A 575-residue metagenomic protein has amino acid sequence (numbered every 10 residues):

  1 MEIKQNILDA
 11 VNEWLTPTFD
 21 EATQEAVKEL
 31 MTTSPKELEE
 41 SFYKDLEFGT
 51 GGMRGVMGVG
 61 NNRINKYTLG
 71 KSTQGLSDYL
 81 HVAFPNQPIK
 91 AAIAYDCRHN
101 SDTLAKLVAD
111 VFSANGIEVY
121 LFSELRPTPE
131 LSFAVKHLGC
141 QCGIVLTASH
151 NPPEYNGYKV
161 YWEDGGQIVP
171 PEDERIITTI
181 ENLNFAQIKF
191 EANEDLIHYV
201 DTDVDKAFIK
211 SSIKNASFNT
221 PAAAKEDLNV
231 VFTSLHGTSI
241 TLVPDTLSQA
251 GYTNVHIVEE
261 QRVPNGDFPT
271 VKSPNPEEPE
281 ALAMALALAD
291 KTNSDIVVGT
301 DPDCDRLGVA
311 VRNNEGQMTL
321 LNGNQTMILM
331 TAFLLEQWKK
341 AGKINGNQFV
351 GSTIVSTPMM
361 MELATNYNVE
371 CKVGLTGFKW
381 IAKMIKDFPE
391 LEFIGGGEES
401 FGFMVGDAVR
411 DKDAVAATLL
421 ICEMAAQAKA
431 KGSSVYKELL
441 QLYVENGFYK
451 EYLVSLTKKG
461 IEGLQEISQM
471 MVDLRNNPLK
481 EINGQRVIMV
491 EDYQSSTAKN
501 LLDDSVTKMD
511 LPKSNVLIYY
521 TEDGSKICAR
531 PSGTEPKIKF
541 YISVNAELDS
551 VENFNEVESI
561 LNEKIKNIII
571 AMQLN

Functional and structural regions predicted by a protein language model:
N6-V108, I197-D227, T238: An N-terminal, well-structured beta->alpha segment
W14, T18, A22, E37-F42 (+3 more regions): Gly/Ser/Thr-enriched, mixed-charge loops and adjacent short helices that form phosphate/oxyanion-binding elements
F42-N62, A148-S149, S234-T246, P302 (+3 more regions): Conserved phosphate/anionic-ligand binding catalytic regions in large, soluble enzymes, centered on
A92-Y155, Q249, T253-G308: N-terminal small/polar loop signature for handling phosphorylated ligands or for N-terminal nucleophile
L104-F112, Y155-W162, D305-N324, M360: Short Gly/Thr/Asp-enriched flexible loops that form oxyanion-binding sites at enzyme active sites
Y161-K189, N324-N347, S352-E362, A414: Glycine-rich phosphate-binding loop plus the immediately following alpha-helix
D290, D295-I296, Q317, Q337-R530 (+1 more regions): Phosphate-binding and adjacent anionic-ligand microenvironments
